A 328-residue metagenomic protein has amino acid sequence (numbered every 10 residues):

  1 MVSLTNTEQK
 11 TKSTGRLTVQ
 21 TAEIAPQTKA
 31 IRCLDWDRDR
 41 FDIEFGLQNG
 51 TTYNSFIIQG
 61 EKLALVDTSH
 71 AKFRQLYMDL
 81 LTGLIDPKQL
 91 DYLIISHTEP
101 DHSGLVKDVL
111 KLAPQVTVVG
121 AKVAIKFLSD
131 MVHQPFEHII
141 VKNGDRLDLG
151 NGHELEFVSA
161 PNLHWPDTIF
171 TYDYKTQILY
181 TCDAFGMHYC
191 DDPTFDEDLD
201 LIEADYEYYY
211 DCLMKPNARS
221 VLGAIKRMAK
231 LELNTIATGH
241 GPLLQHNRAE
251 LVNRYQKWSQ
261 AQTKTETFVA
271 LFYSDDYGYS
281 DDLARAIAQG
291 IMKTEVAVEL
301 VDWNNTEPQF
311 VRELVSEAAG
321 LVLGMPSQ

Functional and structural regions predicted by a protein language model:
K12, R16, A22-P26, G120-T168 (+1 more regions): Metallo-beta-lactamase
T21-G83, F170-D173, Q177-T181, S280: Conserved beta-strand hairpin/beta-sheet module of binuclear metal-dependent hydrolase folds, prominently
I31, T181, G239, L271-S274 (+1 more regions): Short hydrophobic segments within beta-strands
E61, K72-V119: Active-site metal-binding motif and surrounding structural segment of the metallo-beta-lactamase
V66-T68, L90-T98, V118-K122, L179-C182 (+1 more regions): Active-site neighborhood of phospho(di)ester-bond hydrolases with catalytic His/Asp-centered motifs
T82, R146-N151, F310-V315: Short amphipathic alpha-helix with an adjacent loop that forms part of the alpha/beta core around
E154-T238, L244-H246: Metallo-beta-lactamase
R248-Q328: N-terminal beta1-alpha1-beta2 submodule of the flavodoxin-like/Rossmannoid cofactor-binding fold
